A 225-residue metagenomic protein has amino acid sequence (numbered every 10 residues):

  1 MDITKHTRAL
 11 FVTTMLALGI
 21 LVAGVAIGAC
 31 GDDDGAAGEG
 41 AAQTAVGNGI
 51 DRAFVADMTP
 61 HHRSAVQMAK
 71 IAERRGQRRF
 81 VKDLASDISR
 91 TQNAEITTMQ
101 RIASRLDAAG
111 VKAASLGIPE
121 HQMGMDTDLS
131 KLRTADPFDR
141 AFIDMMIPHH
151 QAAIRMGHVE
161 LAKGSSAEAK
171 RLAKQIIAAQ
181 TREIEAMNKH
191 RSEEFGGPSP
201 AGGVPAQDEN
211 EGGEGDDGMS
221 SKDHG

Functional and structural regions predicted by a protein language model:
I3-L16: Bacterial N-terminal signal peptides that target proteins for export
A17-G24: Hydrophobic alpha-helical membrane segments, chiefly transmembrane helices and signal peptide h-regions, characterized
V25-A29: C-terminal motif of bacterial Sec signal peptides marking the signal peptidase cleavage site
G31-G225: All-alpha RGS (Regulator of G-protein Signaling) helical domain and cognate RGS-like helical scaffolds
